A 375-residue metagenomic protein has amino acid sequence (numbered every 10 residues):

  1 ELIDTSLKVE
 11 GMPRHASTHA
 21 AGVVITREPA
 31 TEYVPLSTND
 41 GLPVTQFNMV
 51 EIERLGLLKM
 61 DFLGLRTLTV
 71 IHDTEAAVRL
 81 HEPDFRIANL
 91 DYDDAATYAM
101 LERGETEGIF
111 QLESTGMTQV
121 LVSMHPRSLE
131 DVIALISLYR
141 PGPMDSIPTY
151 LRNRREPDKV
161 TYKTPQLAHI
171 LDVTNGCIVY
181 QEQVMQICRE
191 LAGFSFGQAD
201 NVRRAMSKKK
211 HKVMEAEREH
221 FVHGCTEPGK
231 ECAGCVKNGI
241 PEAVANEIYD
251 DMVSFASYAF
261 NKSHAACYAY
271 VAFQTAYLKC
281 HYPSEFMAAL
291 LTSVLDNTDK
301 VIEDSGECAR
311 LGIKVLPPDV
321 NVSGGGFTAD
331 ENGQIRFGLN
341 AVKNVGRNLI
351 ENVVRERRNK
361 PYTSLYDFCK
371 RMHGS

Functional and structural regions predicted by a protein language model:
E1-S375: Noncatalytic, beta-rich nucleic-acid-contacting surfaces in large DNA/RNA-processing enzymes
